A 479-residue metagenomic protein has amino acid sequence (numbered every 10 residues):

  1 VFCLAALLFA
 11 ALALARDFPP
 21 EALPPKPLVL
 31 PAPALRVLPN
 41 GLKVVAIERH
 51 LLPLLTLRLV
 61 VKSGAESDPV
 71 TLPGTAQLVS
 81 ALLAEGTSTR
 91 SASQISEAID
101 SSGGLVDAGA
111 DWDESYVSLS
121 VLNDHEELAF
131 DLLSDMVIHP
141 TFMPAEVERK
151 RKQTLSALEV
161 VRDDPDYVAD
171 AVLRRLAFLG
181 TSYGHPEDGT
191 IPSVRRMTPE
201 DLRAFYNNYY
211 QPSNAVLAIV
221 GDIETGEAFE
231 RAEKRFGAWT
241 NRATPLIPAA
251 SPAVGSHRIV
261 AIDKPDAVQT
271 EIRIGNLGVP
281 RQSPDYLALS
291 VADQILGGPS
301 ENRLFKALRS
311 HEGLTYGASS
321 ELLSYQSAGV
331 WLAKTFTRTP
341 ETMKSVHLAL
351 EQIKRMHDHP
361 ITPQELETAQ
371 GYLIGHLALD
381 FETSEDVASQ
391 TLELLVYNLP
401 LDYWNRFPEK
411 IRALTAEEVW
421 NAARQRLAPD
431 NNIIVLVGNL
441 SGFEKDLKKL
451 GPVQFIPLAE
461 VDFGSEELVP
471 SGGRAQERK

Functional and structural regions predicted by a protein language model:
F2-C3, A13: Cleavable N-terminal signal peptides
R16-E21, L179, Y183, E187 (+2 more regions): An aromatic/glycine/proline-enriched structural segment found at the starts of mature extracellular/organellar domains
A22-V60: Mature N-terminal segment immediately following signal peptide/propeptide cleavage in secreted/periplasmic
A34-L35, K43-E48, R203-N208, S256-K264 (+1 more regions): Short, surface-exposed beta-strand/loop micro-motifs that present aromatic residues
V45-I47, L51-L83, R90-I138, R151-E159 (+8 more regions): M16 family metallopeptidases and their MPP-like homologs
S134-F142, R235-A243, E351-I361, L450-L458: A common structural junction motif
D166, A171, P199-R235, D430-I433: Non-catalytic, conformational "gating/processing" segments within enzyme and secreted inhibitor domains
